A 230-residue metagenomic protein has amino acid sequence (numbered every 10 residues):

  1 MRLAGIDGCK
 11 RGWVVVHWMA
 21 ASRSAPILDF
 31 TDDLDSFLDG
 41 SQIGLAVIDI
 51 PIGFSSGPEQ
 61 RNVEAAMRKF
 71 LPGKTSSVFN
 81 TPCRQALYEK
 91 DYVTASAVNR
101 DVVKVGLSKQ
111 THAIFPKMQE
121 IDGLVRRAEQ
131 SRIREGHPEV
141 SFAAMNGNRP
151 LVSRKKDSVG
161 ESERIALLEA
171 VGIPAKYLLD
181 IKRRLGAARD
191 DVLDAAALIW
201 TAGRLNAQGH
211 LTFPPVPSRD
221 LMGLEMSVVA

Functional and structural regions predicted by a protein language model:
M1-L3, G8-A230: RNase H-like (RuvC/DEDD) metal-dependent nuclease/polynucleotide-processing core
